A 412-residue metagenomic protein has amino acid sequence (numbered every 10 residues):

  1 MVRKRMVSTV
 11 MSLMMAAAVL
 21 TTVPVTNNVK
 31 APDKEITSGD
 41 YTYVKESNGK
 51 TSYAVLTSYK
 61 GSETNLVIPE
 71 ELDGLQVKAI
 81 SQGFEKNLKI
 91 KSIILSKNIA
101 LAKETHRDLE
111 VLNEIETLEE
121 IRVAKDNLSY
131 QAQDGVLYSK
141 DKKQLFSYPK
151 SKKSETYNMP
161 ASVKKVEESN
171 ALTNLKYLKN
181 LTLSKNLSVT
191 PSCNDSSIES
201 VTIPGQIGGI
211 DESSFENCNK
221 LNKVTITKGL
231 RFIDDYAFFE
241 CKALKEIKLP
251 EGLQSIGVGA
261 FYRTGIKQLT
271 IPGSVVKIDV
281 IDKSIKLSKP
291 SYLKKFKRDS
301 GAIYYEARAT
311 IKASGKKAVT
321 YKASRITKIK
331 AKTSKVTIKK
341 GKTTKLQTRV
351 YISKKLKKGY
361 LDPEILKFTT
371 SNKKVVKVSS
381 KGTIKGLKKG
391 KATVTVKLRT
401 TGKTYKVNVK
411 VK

Functional and structural regions predicted by a protein language model:
V2-M11: Bacterial N-terminal signal peptides that target proteins for export
M11-V19: Hydrophobic core
V19-K34: Sec-dependent signal peptide cleavage junction
G39-K45, G49, S129-Y130, L366-F368 (+1 more regions): Extracellular/luminal ectodomains and secreted, surface-exposed scaffolds of diverse proteins
D40-S47, G61-K78, N87-E104, N113-G135 (+11 more regions): Structural signature of tandem-repeat unit edges
S81-E85, L172, K345-Y351: Core beta-strand segments of extracellular beta-sandwich domains
N170-A171, E212-S214, D235-A237, G257-A260: Consensus positions within tandem repeat domains that build extended binding/scaffold surfaces
P250, K322-K412: Extracytoplasmic soluble-region selector
